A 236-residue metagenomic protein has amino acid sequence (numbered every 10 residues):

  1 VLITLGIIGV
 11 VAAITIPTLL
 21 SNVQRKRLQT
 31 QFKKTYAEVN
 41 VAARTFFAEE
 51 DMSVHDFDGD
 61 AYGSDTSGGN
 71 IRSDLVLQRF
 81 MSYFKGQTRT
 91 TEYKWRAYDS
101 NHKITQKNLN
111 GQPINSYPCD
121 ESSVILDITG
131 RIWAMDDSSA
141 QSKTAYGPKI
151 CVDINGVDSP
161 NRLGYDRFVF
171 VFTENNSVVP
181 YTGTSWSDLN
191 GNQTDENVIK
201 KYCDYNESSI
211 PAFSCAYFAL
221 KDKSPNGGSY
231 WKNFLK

Functional and structural regions predicted by a protein language model:
V1-I3, G9, A43, F47 (+1 more regions): Contiguous, often N-terminal, cationic amphipathic patches that form binding interfaces
V1-Q24, Q31: N-terminal single-pass transmembrane signal-anchor helix
R25-V54, S64: Membrane-proximal N-terminal amphipathic helix
D60-A61: N-terminal pre-first-transmembrane
S67-K236: Intrinsically disordered, low-complexity regions enriched in Pro/Ser/Thr/Gly and acidic residues
